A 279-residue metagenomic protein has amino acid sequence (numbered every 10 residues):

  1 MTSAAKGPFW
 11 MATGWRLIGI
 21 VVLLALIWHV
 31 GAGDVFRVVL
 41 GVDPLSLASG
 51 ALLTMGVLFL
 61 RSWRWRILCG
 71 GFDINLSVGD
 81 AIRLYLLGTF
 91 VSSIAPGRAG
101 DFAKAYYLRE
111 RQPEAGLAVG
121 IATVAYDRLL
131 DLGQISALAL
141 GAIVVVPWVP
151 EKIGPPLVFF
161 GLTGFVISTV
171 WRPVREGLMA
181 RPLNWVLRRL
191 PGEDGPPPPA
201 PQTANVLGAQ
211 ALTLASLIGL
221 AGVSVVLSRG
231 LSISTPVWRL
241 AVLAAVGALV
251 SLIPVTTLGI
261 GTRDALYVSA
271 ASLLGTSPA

Functional and structural regions predicted by a protein language model:
M1-L86, V145-L252, T276-P278: Predominantly cytoplasmic-facing regulatory/coupling regions of multi-pass membrane proteins
W15, L60-W63, I82, G97-A103 (+4 more regions): Residue-level micro-sites within transmembrane alpha helices that shape and flank functional polar/acidic positions
G70, I82-R111: Extended non-transmembrane interhelical loops and adjacent amphipathic helices of multipass membrane proteins
V78-R83, D101-F102, E114-Y126, T276-A279: Membrane-interface alpha-helices at helix entry/exit sites of multi-pass transporters
L87, V91-A95, A118-I143: Membrane-embedded alpha-helical segments of transport systems, primarily multispan ion/solute transporters
G88-P96, A245-I260, D264: Transmembrane alpha-helix interface/packing and boundary motifs in multi-pass membrane proteins, characterized by
F102-Y107, I121, Q134, V255-T257: Hydrophobic alpha-helical membrane segments of integral membrane proteins
L108-G116, A265-A279: Interfacial segments of multi-pass membrane proteins
